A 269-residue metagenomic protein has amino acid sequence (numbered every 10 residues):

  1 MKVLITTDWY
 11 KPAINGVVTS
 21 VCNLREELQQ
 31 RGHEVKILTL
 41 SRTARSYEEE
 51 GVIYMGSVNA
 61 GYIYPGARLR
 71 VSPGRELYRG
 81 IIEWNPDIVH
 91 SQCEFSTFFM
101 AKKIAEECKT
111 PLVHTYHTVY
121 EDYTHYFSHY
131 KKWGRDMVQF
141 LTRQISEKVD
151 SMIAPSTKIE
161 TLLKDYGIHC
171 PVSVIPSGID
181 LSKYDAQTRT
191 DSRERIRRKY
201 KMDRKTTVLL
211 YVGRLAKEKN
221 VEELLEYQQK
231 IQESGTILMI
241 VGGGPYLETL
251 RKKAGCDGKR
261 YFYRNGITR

Functional and structural regions predicted by a protein language model:
M1-G56: N-terminal subdomain of nucleotide-sugar transferases
W9-K11, V212-K217, V221, G244 (+1 more regions): Short donor-sugar binding/catalytic loops of nucleotide-sugar-dependent glycosyltransferases, especially enzymes
T39, I53-G56, R135, Q139-D191 (+1 more regions): Donor nucleotide-sugar binding/catalytic pocket of nucleotide-sugar-dependent glycosyltransferases
V89-D122: An aromatic- and histidine-rich active-site surface loop
P111-V113, D122-Q144, S192: Nucleotide-sugar donor phosphate/pyrophosphate-binding loop at the beta->alpha transition of glycosyltransferases
A186-M202: A short helix/loop element that forms part of the nucleotide-sugar donor recognition site in Leloir-type
D203-Q229: Conserved donor-binding/catalytic core segment of Leloir-type glycosyltransferases
G235, E248-I267: Nucleotide-activated donor-binding/catalytic signature segment of Leloir-type glycosyltransferases, i.e., the conserved
